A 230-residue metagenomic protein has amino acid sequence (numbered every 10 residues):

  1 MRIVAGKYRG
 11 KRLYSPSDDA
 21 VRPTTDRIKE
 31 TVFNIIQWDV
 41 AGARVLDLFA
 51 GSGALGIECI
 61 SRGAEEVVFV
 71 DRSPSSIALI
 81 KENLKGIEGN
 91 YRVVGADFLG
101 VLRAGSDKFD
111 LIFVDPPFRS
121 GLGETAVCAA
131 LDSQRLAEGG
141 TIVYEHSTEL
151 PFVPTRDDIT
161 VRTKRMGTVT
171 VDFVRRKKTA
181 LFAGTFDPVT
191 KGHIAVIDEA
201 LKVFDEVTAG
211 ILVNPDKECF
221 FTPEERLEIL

Functional and structural regions predicted by a protein language model:
M1-K177: Class I S-adenosyl-L-methionine-dependent methyltransferase catalytic core
K178-L230: Nucleotidyltransferase catalytic core that binds NTPs
